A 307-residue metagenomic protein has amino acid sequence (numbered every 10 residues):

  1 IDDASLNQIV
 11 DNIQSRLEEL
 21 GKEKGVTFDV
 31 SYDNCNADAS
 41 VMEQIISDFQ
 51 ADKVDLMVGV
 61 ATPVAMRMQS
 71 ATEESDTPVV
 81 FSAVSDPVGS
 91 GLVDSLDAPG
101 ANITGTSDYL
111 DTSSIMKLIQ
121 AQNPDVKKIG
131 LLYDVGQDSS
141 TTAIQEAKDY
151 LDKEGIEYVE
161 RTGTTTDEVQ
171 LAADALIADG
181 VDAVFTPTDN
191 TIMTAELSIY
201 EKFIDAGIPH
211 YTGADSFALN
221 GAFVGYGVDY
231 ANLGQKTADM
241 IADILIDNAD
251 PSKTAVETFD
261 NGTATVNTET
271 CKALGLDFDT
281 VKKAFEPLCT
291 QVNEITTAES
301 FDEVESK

Functional and structural regions predicted by a protein language model:
I1-L20, S31-S40, G136-S140, D189-T194: Extracytoplasmic "Venus flytrap"
I1-L6, K127-D134, V184: Short beta-strand segments enriched in small/hydrophobic residues
I13, T104-E154, T254-T270: An alpha-beta-alpha
E19-M42, N102-I103, K148-T166: Short beta-strand elements in bilobed, periplasmic/extracellular small-molecule ligand-binding domains
S31-D94, D189-I204, I208-G213: Beta-alpha junction/loop-to-helix N-cap segments that form part of ligand/metal-binding clefts
D86-K128, V228-A249: Hydrophobic alpha-helical segments within soluble ligand-binding/sensing domains
D138-H210, A214: Pocket-lining segment of extracytoplasmic ligand-binding domains
D243-K307: Hinge/cleft segment of the Venus flytrap/periplasmic-binding protein
